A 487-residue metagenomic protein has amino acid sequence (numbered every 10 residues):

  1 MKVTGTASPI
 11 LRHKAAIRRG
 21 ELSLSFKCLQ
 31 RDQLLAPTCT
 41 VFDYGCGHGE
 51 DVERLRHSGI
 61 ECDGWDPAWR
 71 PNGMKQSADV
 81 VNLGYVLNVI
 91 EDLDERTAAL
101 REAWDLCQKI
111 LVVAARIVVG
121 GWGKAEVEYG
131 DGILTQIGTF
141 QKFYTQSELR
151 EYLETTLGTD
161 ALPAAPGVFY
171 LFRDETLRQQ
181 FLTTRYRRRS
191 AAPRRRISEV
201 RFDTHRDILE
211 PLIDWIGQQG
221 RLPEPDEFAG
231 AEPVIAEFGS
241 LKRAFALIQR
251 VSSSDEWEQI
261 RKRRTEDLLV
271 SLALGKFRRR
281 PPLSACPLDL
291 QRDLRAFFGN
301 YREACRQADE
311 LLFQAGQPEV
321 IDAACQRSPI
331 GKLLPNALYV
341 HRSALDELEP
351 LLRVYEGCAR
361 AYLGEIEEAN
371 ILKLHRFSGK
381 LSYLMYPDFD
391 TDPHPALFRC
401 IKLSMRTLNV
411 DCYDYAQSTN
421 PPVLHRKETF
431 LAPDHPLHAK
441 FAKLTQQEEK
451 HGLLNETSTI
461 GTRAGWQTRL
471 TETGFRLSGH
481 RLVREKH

Functional and structural regions predicted by a protein language model:
M1-Q76, V112-R201, R463: Class I (Rossmann-like) S-adenosyl-L-methionine-dependent methyltransferase catalytic domain, capturing the SAM-binding
H13, I17, D43, G47 (+4 more regions): Conserved aromatic-histidine-acidic binding/catalytic patches
C39, Q76, L106, G239 (+1 more regions): Structured loop/turn residues at beta-strand edges in well-structured enzyme cores
R54, E102-D105, Y152, E303: Alpha-helical scaffold elements within enzyme catalytic domains, especially in hydrolases
V80-D94: A short SAM/SAH-binding and catalytic strip from SAM-dependent methyltransferases
T97-V112: A short glycine-rich, Lys/Arg-flanked "PGG" loop and its adjoining helix->strand segment in the class I
E151, L177-H487: Functional cation/ligand-contacting sites centered on basic and imidazole/sulfhydryl donors
